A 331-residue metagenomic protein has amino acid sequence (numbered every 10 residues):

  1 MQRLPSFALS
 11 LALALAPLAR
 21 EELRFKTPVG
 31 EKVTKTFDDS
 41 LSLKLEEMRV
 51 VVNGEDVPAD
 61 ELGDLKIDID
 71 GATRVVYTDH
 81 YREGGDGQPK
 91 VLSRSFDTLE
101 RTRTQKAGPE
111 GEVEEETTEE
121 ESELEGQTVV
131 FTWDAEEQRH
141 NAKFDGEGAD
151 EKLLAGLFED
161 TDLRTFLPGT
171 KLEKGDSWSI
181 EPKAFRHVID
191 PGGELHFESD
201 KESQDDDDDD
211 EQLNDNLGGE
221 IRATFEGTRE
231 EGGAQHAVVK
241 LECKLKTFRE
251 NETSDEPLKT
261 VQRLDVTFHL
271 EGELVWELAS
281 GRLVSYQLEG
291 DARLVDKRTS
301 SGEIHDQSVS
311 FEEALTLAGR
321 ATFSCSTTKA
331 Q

Functional and structural regions predicted by a protein language model:
M1-L4: Positively charged n-region of N-terminal signal peptides that target proteins for export
F7-P17: Hydrophobic helical h-region of N-terminal Sec-dependent signal peptides in bacterial secretory/periplasmic proteins
L18-Q331: Signature of exported/secreted
